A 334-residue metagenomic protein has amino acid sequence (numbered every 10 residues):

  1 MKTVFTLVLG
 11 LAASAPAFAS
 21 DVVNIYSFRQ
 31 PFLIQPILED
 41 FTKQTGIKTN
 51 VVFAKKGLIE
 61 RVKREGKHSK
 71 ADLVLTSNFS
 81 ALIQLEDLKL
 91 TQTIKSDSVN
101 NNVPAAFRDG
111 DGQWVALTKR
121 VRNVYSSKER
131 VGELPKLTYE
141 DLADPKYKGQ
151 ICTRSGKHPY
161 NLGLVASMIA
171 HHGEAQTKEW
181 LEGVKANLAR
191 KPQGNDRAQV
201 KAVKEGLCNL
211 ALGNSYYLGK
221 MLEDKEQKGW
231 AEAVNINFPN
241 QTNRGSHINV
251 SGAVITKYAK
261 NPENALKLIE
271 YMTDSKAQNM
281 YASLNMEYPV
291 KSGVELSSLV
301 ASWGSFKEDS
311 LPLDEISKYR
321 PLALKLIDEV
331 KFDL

Functional and structural regions predicted by a protein language model:
S20-Q84: Early extracytoplasmic/lumenal segment of secretory-pathway proteins
Y26-R29, G110-D111, S126-K128, L134 (+3 more regions): Short beta-strand->loop
S69-V74, Q92-V124, E140, I151-C152: A structural signal for short loop-to-beta-strand junctions that line the ligand-binding cleft of periplasmic/secreted
F79-L90, D109-L137, V165-A166, I248-V254: Periplasmic solute-binding protein
T91-N100, W114-V115, E140, Q227-H247 (+1 more regions): Short beta-strand->loop
S167, H172-P239: Ligand-binding pocket segment of bilobal, Venus flytrap-like solute-binding proteins
S251-S310: Mature extracytoplasmic/periplasmic domains
S298-L334: Extracellular/periplasmic bilobal clamshell ligand-binding domains
